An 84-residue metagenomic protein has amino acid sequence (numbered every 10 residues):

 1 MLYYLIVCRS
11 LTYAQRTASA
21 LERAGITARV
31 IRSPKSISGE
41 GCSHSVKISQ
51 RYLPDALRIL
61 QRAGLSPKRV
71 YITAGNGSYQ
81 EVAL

Functional and structural regions predicted by a protein language model:
L2-L5, R9-T12, A18-E22, T27-P54: Amphipathic, hydrophobic secondary-structure cores in small proteins
Q50-L84: C-terminal structural segments of small proteins and small subunits
